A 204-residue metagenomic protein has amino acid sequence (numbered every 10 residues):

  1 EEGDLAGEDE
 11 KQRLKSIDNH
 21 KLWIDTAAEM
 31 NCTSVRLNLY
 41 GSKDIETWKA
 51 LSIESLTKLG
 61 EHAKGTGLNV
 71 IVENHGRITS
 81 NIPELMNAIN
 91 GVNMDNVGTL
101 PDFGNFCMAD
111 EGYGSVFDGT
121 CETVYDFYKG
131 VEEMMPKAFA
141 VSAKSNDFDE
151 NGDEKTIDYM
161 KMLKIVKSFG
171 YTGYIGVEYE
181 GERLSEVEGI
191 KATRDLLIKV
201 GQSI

Functional and structural regions predicted by a protein language model:
E1-E54, K64-N69, N105, D147-D149 (+3 more regions): Structural motif corresponding to the early beta-alpha repeats
D9-R13, I17, I45-K49, I78 (+4 more regions): Flexible, glycine- and charge-enriched loops at secondary-structure boundaries
T26, K58, A88, I165 (+1 more regions): A generic secondary-structure signal
A27, C32, A138, Y171-T172: A structural motif
M30, G65-T66, D95, F169-Y171: Helix C-cap/helix->beta junction micro-motif
I53-K164: Acidic/histidine-rich catalytic cores of soluble enzymes
A138-N151, T172-E186: Active-site clefts of carbohydrate-active enzymes
E186-I204: C-terminal helical cap(s) of enzyme catalytic domains, especially alpha/beta-barrels
